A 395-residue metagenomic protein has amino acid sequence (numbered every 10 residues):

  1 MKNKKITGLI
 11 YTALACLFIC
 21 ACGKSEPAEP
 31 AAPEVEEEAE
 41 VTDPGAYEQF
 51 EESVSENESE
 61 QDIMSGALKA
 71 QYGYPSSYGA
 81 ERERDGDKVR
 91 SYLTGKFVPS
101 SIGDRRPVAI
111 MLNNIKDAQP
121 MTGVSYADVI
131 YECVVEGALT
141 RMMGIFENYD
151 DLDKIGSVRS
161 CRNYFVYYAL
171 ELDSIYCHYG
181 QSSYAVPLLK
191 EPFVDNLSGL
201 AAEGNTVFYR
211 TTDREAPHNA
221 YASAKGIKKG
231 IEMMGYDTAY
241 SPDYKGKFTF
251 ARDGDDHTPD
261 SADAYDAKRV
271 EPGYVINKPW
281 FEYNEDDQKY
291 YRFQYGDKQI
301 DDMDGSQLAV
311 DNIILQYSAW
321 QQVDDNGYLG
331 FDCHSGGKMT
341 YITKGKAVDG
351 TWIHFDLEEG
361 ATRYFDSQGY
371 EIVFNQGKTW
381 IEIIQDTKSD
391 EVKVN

Functional and structural regions predicted by a protein language model:
K2-I10: Bacterial N-terminal signal peptides that target proteins for export
F18-A21: C-terminal motif of bacterial Sec signal peptides marking the signal peptidase cleavage site
G23-S25: Bacterial signal peptide processing site
E29-P33, A39, P44-Y131, E136-N395: A surface/extracellular/periplasmic glyco- and lipid-processing/surface-interacting theme
